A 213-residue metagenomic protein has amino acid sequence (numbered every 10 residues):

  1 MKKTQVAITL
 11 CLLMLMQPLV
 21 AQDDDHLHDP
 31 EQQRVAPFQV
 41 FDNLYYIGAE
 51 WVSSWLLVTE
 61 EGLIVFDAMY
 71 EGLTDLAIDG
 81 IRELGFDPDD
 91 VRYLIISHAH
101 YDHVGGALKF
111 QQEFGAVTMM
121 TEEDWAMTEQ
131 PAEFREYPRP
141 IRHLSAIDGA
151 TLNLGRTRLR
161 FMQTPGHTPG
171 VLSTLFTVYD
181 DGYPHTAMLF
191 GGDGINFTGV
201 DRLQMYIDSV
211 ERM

Functional and structural regions predicted by a protein language model:
M1-I8: Bacterial N-terminal signal peptides that target proteins for export
I8-Q17: Bacterial N-terminal signal peptides
A21-D23: Boundary at the C-terminal end of the N-terminal hydrophobic targeting segment
H26-Q33, A68-T74, Q130-E136, N196-L203: Acidic/histidine-rich helix-loop elements that form or flank divalent-metal/phosphate-binding sites at the catalytic
E31-L84, P88, S173-G194: Conserved beta-strand hairpin/beta-sheet module of binuclear metal-dependent hydrolase folds, prominently
N43, L57, D67, H98 (+4 more regions): Divalent metal-coordination and catalytic microenvironments
L44, G72-D75, R82-T151: Active-site HxH/HxHxD metal-binding segment of metal-dependent hydrolases
L63, Y70-G72, T151-N153, R158-M213: Metallo-beta-lactamase
